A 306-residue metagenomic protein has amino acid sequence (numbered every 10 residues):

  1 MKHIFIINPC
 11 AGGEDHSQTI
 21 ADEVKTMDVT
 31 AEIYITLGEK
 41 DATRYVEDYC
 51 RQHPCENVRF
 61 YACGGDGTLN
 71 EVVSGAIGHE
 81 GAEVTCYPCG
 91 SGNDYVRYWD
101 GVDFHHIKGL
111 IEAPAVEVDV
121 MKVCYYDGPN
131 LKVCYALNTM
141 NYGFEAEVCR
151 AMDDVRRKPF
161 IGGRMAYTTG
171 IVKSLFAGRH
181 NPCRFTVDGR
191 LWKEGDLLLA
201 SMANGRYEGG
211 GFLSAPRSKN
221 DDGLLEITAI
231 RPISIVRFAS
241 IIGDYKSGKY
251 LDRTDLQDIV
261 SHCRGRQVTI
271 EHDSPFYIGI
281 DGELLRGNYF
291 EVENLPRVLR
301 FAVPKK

Functional and structural regions predicted by a protein language model:
M1-C63, N70, S74, G101: ATP/NTP phosphate-donor binding region
I4, G12, T36, G78-L198: Catalytic core of DAGKc-family lipid kinases
R44, E71-V72, D94-Y95, E147 (+1 more regions): Phosphate- and divalent-cation-binding pockets in alpha/beta enzyme and binding domains that engage nucleotide-derived
T68-A82: Short Gly/Thr/Asp-enriched flexible loops that form oxyanion-binding sites at enzyme active sites
N141, E145, S201-A215, L284: Glycine-rich phosphate/pyrophosphate-binding beta-alpha loops
E145-V148, K193-G195, Y207-G211, I235-A239: Short acidic/glycine-rich loop or secondary-structure boundary segments that cap or lie
R157-A166, E208-G210, P216-R237: Gly/Ser/Thr-rich active-site loops/lids in small-molecule metabolic enzymes that frequently grip phosphoryl groups
V187-G189, E194, K219-N220, A229-K306: ATP/nucleoside-binding phosphotransfer catalytic cores, i.e., glycine-rich phosphate-binding loops
